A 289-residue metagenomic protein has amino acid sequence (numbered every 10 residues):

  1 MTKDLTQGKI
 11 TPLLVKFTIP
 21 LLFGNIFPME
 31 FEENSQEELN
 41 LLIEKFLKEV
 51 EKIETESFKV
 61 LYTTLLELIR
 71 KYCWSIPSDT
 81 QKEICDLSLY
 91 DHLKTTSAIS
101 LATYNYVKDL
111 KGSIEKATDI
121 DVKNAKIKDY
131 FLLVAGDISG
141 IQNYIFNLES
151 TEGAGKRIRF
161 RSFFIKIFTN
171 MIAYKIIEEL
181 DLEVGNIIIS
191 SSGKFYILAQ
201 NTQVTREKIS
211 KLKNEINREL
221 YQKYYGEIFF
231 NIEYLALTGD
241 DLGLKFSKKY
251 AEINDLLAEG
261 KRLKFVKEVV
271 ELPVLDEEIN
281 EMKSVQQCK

Functional and structural regions predicted by a protein language model:
M1-K289: Regulatory and interdomain segments flanking nucleotide-handling catalytic cores in signaling/defense enzymes
